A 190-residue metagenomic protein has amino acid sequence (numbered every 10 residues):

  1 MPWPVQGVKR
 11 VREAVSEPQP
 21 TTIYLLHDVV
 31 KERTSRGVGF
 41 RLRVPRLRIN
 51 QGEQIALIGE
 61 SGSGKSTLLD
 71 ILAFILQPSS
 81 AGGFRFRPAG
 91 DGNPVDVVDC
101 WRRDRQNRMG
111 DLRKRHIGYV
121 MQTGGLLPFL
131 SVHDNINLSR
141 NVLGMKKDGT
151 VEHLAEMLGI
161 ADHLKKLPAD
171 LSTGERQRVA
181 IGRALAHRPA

Functional and structural regions predicted by a protein language model:
A73: Helix-to-loop junction immediately C-terminal to a conserved catalytic motif
G83-D111: ABC ATPase NBD Q-loop/coupling interface
L130-N137: Short coil-to-helix segment of the ABC ATPase nucleotide-binding domain corresponding to the Q-loop/switch region
D148-H163: Conserved ABC ATPase "signature" region
L167-Q177: Conserved ABC ATPase signature
I181: Hydrophobic anchor residue at the start of the ABC signature
R188: Conserved catalytic motifs of ABC-family nucleotide-binding domains
